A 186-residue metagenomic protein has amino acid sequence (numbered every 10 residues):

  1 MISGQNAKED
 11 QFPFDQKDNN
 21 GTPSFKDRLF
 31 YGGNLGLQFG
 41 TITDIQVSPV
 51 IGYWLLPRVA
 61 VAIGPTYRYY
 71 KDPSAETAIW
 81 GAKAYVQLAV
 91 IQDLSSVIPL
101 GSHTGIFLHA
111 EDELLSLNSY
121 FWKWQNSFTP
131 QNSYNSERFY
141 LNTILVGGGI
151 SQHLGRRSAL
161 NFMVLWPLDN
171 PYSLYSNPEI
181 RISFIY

Functional and structural regions predicted by a protein language model:
I2-Y53: Short glycine/proline- and aromatic-enriched beta-strand/turn motifs that initiate or cap beta-hairpins
N6-K8, N19-R28, R58, I91-I106 (+1 more regions): Short loop/turn motifs that connect adjacent beta-strands in outer-membrane beta-barrel proteins
K8-Q11, A84-D93, Y175-Y186: Outer-membrane beta-barrel "beta-signal"
N20-T22, G36-G40, K71-A75, S133-F139 (+1 more regions): Outer-membrane beta-barrel domain signature
D27-L29, T43-I45, E76-A82, T104 (+2 more regions): Residues that define the transmembrane beta-barrel architecture of outer-membrane proteins
G33, I63, A84, L108-A110 (+3 more regions): Membrane-embedded beta-strand positions of outer-membrane beta-barrel proteins
L35-F39, Y67-K71, L88-V90, D112-N118 (+3 more regions): Transmembrane beta-strands of outer-membrane beta-barrel pores
Y53-Q131, L141: Gram-negative (and chloroplast) outer-membrane scaffold detector with strong preference for beta-barrel transmembrane
